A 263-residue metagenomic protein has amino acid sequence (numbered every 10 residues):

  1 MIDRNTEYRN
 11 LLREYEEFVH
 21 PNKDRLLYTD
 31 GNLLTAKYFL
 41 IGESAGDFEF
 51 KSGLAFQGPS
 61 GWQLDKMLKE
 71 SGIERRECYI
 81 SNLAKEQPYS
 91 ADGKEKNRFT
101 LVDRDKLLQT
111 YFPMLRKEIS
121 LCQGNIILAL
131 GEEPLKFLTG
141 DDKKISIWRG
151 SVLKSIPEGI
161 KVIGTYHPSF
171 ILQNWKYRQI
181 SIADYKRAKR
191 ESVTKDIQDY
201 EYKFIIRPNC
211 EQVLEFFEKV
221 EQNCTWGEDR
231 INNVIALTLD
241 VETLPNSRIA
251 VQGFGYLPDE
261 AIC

Functional and structural regions predicted by a protein language model:
M1-K195: A polyanion-binding, active-site-adjacent surface
E49, L54-Q57, L64, S71 (+1 more regions): Conserved RNase H-like, two-metal-ion catalytic cores of nucleic-acid enzymes
